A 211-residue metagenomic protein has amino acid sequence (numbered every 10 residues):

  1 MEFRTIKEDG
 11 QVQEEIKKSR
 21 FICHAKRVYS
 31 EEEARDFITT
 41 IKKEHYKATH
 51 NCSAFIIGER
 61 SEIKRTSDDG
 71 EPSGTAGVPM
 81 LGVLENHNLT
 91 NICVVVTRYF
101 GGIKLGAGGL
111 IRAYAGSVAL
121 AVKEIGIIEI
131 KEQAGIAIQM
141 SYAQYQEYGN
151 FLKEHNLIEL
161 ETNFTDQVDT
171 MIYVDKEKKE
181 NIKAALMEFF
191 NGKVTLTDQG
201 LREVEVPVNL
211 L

Functional and structural regions predicted by a protein language model:
M1-G74, K179, T197-V206, L211: C-terminal regulatory domains involved in ligand/effector binding and gene-expression control
H24, C52-S53, N91-V94, G135 (+1 more regions): Structural motif
A76-E124: Active-site beta-strand/loop microenvironment that shapes enzyme catalytic pockets
G126-Y142: Short glycine-/aliphatic-rich beta-strand segments at the starts of folded cytosolic domains
Q139-L157: Short amphipathic alpha-helix segments
F151-H155, I182-F190: Short amphipathic alpha-helices in soluble, non-transmembrane regions that often serve as interface/regulatory elements
E159-F164, F190-V206: Conserved short beta-strand edge segments in small beta-sheet-based binding/regulatory domains
I172-N181: Terminal, non-globular segments
